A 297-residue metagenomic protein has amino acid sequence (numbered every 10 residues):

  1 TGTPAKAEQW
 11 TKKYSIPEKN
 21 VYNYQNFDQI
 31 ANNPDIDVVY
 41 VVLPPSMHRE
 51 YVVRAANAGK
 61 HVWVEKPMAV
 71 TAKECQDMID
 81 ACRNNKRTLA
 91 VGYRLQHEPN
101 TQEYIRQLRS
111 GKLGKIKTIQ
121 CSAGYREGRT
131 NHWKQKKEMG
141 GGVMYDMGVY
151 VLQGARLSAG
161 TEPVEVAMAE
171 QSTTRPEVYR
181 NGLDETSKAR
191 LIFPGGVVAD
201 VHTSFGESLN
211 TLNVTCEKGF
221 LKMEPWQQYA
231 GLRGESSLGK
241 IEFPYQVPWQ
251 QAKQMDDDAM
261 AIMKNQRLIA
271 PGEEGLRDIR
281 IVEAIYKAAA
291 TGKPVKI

Functional and structural regions predicted by a protein language model:
T1-Y14: NAD(P)-binding Rossmann-fold cofactor-contacting core
K6, K19-A81: Beta-loop-alpha module in the N-terminal Rossmann-like domain of NAD(P)-dependent dehydrogenases, especially those
N23, V64, L89-V91, M223: Hydrophobic residues in well-ordered beta-strands that form the structural core
V38-Y40, M260-I297: C-terminal helix-rich "cap/oligomerization" subdomain common to oxidoreductases
D77-R94, G114-C121: Rossmann-fold dehydrogenase core element
L95-R180, G292: Predominantly a Rossmann-like dinucleotide-binding segment in NAD(P)-dependent oxidoreductases
Q153-A230, M255-Q266: Contiguous beta-strand/loop segments that form the cofactor/metal-binding neighborhood of enzyme cores
